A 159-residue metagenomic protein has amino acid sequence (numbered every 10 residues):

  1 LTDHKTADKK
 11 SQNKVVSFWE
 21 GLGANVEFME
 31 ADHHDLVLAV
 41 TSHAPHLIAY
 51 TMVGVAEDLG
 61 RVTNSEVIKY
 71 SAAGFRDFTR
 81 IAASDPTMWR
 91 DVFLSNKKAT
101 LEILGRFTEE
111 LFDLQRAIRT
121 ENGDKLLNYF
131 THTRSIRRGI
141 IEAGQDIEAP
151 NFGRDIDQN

Functional and structural regions predicted by a protein language model:
L1-R80: Internal alpha-helical scaffold of NAD(P)-dependent oxidoreductase catalytic cores
G21-A24, A49-T51, V92, L101 (+2 more regions): Short, surface-exposed linear patches
A24-V26, T51-G54, R106-T108, A117-R119 (+1 more regions): Glycine-rich loops and low-complexity Gly/Arg-rich segments that provide flexible linkers or classic glycine-based
H43-H46, H132-G139: Alpha-helical scaffold segments in carbohydrate-active enzymes
M52-L59, Q115, N122, I141-G144 (+1 more regions): Long, hydrophobic, amphipathic alpha-helical segments used as structural scaffolds
N64-T133: Interdomain hinge/lid region at the active-site interface of Rossmann-like NAD(P)-dependent oxidoreductases
R138-N159: Long, positively charged, glycine-interspersed low-complexity recognition regions
